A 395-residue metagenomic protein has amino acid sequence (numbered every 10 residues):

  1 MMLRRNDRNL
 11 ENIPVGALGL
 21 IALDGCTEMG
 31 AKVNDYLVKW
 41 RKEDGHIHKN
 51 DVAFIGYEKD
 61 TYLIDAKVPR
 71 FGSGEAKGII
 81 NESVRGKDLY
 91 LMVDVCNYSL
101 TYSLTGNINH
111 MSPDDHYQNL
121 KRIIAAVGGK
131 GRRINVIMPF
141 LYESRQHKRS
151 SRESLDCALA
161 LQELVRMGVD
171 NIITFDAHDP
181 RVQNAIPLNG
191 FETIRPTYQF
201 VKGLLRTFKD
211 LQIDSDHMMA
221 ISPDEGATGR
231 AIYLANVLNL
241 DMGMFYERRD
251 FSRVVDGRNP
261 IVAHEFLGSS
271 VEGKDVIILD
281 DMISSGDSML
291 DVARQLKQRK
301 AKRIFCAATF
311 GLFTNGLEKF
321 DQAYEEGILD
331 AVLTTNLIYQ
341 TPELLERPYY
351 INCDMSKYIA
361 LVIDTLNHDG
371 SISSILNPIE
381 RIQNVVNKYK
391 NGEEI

Functional and structural regions predicted by a protein language model:
M1-I395: PRPP-associated nucleotide enzymes
